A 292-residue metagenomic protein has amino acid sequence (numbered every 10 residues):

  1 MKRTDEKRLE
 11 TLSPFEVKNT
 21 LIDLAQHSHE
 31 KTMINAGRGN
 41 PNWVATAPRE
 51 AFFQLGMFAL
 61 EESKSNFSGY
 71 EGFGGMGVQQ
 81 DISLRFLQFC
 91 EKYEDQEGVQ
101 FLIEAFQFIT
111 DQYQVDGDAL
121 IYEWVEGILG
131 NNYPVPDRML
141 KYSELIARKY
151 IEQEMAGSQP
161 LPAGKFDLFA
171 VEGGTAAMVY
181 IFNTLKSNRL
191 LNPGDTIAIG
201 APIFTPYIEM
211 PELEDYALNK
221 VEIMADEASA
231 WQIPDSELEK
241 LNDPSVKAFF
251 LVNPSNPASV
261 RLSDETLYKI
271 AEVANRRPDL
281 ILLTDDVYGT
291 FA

Functional and structural regions predicted by a protein language model:
M1-E104: Conserved N-terminal helix/loop that builds the PLP phosphate-binding region of the aspartate aminotransferase-like
G72-D279, G289-F291: Conserved core of the PLP fold type I
D285-D286: Walker B catalytic acidic pair
